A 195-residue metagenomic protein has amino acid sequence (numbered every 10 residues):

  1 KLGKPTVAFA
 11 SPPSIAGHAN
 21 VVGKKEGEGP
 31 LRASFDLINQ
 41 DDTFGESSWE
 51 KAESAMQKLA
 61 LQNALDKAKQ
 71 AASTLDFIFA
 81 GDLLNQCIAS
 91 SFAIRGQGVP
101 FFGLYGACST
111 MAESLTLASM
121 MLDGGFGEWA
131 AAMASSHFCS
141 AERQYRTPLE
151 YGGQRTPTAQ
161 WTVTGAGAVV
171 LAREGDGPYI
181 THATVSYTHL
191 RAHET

Functional and structural regions predicted by a protein language model:
K1-L2, Q62-K67, L115-S119, Q154: Short alpha-helical segments and helix-capping/turn motifs at coil-helix boundaries
K1-S48, P148-R191: Condensing-enzyme catalytic core mediating Claisen C-C bond formation in acyl metabolism
I15, W49-S109: Conserved beta-ketoacyl condensing-enzyme motif
L31-S34, S90-P100, L122-D123, Y145-Q154: A glycine- and small-aliphatic-rich helix-loop capping segment at beta-alpha/alpha-beta transitions that lines
A71-L75, G124-M133, P178: Short secondary-structure capping/junction motifs at helix and strand boundaries
A80-G81, A130-S136: Short beta-strand segments
Q86-I88, F138-R143, Y187-R191: Short, well-ordered, mixed-charge alpha-helical segments that flank or form enzyme active sites
L104-A132, L171: Active-site-proximal alpha-helical scaffold in enzymes
